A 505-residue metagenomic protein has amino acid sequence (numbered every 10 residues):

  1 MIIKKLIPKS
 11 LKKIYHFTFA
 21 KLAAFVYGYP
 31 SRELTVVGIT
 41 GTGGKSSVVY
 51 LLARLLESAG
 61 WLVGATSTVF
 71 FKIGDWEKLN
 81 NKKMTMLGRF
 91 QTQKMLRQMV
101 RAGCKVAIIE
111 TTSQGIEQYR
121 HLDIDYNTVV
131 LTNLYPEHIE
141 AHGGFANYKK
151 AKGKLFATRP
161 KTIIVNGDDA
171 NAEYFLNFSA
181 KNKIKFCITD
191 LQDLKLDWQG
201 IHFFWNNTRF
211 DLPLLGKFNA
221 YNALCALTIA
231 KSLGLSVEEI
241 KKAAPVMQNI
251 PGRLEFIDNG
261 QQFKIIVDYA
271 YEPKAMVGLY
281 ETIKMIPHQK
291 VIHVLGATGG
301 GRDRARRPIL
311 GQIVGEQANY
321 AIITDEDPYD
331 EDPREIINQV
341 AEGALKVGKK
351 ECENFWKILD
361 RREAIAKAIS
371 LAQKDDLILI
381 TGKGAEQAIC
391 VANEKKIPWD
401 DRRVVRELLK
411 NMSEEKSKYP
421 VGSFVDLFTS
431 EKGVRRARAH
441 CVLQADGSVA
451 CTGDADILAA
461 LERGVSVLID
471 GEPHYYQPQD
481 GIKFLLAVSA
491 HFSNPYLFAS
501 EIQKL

Functional and structural regions predicted by a protein language model:
I2, L6-K13, C225-E238, K242-G252 (+1 more regions): ATP-dependent carboxylate-amine ligase
I2-G167, A172-A180, L224, A230-L233 (+1 more regions): Phosphate-binding loop of NTP-binding sites
R32-L34, A102, Y126-I265, H288 (+2 more regions): Acidic, Mg2+-coordinating active-site environments of NTP-dependent enzymes
K418-A439: Structural detector for short beta-strands of small beta-barrel domains
G447-L458: Beta-strand/loop nucleic-acid-binding surfaces
D456-L468: Short nucleic-acid-contacting surface segments enriched for D/E, G, S/T with interspersed K/R
E472-Q477: Short, charged beta-turn/beta-strand-edge "cap" motif at the junction between a beta-strand and an adjacent loop
P478-K504: OB-fold/S1-family single-stranded nucleic acid-binding modules
